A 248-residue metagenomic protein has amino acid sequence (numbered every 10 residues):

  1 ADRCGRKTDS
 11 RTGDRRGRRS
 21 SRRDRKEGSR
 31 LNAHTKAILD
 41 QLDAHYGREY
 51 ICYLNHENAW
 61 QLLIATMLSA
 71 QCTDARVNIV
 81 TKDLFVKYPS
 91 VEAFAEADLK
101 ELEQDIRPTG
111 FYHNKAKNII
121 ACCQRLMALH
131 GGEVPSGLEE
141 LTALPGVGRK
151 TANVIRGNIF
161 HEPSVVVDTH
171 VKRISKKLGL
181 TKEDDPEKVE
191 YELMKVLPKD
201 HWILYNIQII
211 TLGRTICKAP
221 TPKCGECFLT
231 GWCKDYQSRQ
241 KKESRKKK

Functional and structural regions predicted by a protein language model:
D2-R25: Low-complexity basic/metal-binding stretches
R6, E27, K242-K248: Short, basic, low-complexity termini and linkers enriched in Ser/Thr/Gly/Pro that act as targeting/leader peptides
R25, R30-A33: Absolute protein N-terminus
N32-E243: Catalytic cores of DNA base-excision repair glycosylases
